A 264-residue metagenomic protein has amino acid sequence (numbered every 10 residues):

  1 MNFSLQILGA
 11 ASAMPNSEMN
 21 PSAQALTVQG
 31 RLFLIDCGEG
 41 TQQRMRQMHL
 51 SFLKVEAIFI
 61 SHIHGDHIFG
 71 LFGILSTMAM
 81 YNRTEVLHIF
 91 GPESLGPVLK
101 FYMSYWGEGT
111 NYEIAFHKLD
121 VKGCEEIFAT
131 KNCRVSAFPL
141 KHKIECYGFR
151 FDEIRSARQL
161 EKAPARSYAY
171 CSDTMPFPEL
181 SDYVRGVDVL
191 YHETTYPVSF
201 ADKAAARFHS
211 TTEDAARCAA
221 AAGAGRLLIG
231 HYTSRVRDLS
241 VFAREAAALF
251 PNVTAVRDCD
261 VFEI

Functional and structural regions predicted by a protein language model:
M1-M48, Y147-F151, A157-R158, K162-C171 (+1 more regions): Conserved beta-strand hairpin/beta-sheet module of binuclear metal-dependent hydrolase folds, prominently
Q6, F90, A115-D120, S136-F138 (+1 more regions): General small-molecule cofactor/ligand-binding pocket signal
I35-G38, E56-I63, P92, A169-T174 (+3 more regions): Active-site neighborhood of phospho(di)ester-bond hydrolases with catalytic His/Asp-centered motifs
E39-F90, K118-D120: Active-site metal-binding motif and surrounding structural segment of the metallo-beta-lactamase
L71-M78, R237-E245: Metal-dependent catalytic neighborhoods of phosphoester/phosphodiester hydrolases
R83-L87, P92-V121, R235: Active-site neighborhood of divalent metal-dependent phosphoester bond hydrolases
D120-G230, L239-R244, L249: Metal-dependent phosphodiesterase/nuclease catalytic metal-binding core
V256-I264: Binuclear metal-dependent phosphoesterase catalytic core
